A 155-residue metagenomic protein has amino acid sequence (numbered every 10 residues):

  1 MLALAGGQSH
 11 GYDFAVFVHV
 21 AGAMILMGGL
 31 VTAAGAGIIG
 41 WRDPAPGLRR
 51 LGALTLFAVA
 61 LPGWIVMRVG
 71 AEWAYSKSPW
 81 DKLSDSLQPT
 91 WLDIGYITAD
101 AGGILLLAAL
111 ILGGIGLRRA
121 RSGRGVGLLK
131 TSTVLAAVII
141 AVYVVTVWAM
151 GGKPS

Functional and structural regions predicted by a protein language model:
M1-S155: Polytopic transmembrane helical bundles with strong interfacial aromatic enrichment
